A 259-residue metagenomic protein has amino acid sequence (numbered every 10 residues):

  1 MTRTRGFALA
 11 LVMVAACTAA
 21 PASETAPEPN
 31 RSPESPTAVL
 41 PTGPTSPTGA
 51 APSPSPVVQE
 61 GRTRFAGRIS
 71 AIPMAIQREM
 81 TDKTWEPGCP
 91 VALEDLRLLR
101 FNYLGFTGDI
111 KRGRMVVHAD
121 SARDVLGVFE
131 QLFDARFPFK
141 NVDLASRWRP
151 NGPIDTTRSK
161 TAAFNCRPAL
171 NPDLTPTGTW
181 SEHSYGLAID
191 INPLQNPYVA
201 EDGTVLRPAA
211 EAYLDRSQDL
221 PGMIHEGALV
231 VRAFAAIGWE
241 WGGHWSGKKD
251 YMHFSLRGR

Functional and structural regions predicted by a protein language model:
M1-F7: Bacterial N-terminal signal peptides that target proteins for export
A8-A16: Bacterial N-terminal signal peptides
C17-R78: N-terminal low-complexity, Pro/Thr-rich disordered segments that flank secretion/membrane-targeting signals
P54-L104, D109-R114, S181: Compositionally biased intrinsically disordered regions enriched in Thr/Gly
V58, L174-R259: Catalytic cores and adjacent binding grooves of peptidoglycan-active enzymes
V91-T157: Active-site acidic/histidine clusters and adjacent loop/turn architecture that either coordinate catalytic ions
L104, G127-P138, R167, L194-P197 (+1 more regions): Structured segments of extracytoplasmic/periplasmic soluble domains in secreted or envelope-associated proteins
R136-K140, D155-P193: Mid-length scaffold segments of soluble, non-membrane domains
